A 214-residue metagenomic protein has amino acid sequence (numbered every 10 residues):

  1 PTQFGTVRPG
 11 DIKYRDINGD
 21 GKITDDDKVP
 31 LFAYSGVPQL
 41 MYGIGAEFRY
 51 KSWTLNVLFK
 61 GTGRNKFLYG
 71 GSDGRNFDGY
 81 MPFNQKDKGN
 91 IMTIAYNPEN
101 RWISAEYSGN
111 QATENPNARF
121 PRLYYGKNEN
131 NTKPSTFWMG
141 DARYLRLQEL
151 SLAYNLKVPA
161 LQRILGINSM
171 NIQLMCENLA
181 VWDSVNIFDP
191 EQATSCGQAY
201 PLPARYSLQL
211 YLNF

Functional and structural regions predicted by a protein language model:
P1-T2, G79, P98, E106 (+2 more regions): C-terminal beta-signal and terminal closure region of outer-membrane beta-barrel proteins
P9, R64-G166, M170: Extracytoplasmic gating/loop element in the C-terminal half of outer-membrane beta-barrel translocons and assembly
D20, T24: Acidic carboxylate motifs that coordinate Ca2+ or other divalent cations, activating on Asp/Glu
L40, K51-W53, R143, G166-M170 (+1 more regions): Outer-envelope beta-barrel architecture signal
G43-G45, E149-A153, S207-Q209: Membrane-embedded beta-strand positions in outer-membrane beta-barrel channels/transporters
Y50-S52, G61-N65, E149, L156 (+2 more regions): Transmembrane beta-strands of outer-membrane beta-barrel pores
S52-N56, P159-A160: Repeated loop/turn-to-beta-strand initiation elements of outer-membrane beta-barrel proteins
V57, I172-L174, L210: Membrane-embedded beta-strand positions of outer-membrane beta-barrel proteins
